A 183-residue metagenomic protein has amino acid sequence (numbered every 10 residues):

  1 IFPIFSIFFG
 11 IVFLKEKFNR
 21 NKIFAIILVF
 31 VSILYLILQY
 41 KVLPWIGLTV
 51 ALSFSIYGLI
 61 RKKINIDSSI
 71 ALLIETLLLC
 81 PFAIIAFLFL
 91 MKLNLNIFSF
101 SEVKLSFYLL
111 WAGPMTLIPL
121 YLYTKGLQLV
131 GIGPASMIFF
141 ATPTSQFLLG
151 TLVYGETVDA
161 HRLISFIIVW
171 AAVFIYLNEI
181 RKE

Functional and structural regions predicted by a protein language model:
I1-I4, S68-L78, L117-L152: Helix-helix packing/entry segments at the starts of transmembrane helices
P3-F8, A51, S55, I84 (+4 more regions): Hydrophobic/small/kink-forming positions within alpha-helical transmembrane segments of polytopic membrane proteins
I4-L52, K62-I66, F166-E183: Juxtamembrane helix-loop boundary signature in multi-pass membrane transporters
V12-L14, I64, A71, G126 (+2 more regions): Hydrophobic/aromatic residues within transmembrane alpha-helices of multi-pass small-molecule transporters
R20, L72, L77-L109, L117-V130 (+1 more regions): Membrane-interface interhelical linkers
V31-L34, L38-Q39, F89-Y108, T151-A160: Membrane-interface helix termini and inter-helical loops of multi-pass transporters
Q39-L95: Transmembrane alpha-helical segments that form core, pore/gating elements of small-molecule transporters/exporters
F140, T144-E183: C-terminal-most transmembrane helix of multi-pass membrane proteins
